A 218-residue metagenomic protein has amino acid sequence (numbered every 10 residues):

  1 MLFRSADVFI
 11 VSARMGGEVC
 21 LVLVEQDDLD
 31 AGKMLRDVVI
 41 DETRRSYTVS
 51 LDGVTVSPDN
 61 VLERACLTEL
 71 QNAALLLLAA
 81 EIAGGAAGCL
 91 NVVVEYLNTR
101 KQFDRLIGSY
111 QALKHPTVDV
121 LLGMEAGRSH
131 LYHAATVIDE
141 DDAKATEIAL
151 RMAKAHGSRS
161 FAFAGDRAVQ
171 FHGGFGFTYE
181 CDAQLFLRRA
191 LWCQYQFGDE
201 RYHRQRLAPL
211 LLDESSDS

Functional and structural regions predicted by a protein language model:
M1-G32: A short core secondary-structure module
R4-D7, E18, T43-S50, N72 (+2 more regions): A generic structural signal for well-ordered coil/turn residues at beta-strand boundaries that shape enzyme active-site
D7-I10, V19-V22, T48, L75 (+2 more regions): Structural motif
S12-M15, L23-Q26, V39, G53 (+2 more regions): Short, structured patches in soluble enzyme cores that scaffold and shape functional sites
E18, L35-V38, D166-R167: A generic hydrophobic-helix recognition signal that picks specific residues within alpha-helical hydrophobic
Q26-P58, E63-A65: Flexible, small-/acidic-enriched active-site or ligand-binding loops
E69: Residues forming anionic-ligand binding surfaces in small-molecule and nucleic-acid pockets of primarily soluble enzymes
N72-S218: Alpha-helical interface subdomain recognition
